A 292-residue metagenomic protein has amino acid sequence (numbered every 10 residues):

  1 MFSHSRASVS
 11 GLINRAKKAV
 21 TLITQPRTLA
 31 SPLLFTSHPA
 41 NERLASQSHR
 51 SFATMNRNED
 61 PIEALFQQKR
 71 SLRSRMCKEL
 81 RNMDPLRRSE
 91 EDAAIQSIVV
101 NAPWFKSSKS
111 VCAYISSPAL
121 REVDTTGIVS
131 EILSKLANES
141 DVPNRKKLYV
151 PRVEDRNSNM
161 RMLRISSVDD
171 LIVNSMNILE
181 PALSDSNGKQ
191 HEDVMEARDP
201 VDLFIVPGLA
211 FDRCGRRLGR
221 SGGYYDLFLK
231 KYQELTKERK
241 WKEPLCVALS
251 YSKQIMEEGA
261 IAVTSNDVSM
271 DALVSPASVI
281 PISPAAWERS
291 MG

Functional and structural regions predicted by a protein language model:
F2-D199: N-terminal active-site beta-alpha-beta segment that forms phosphate/nucleotide-binding and substrate-recognition loops
R156-G292: Conserved phosphate- and dinucleotide-binding cores of soluble alpha/beta proteins, encompassing both enzyme active
